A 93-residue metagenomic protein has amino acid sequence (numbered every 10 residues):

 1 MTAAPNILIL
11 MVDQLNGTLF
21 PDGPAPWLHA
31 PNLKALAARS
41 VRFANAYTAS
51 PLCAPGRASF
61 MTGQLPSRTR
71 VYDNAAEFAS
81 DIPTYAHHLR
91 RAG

Functional and structural regions predicted by a protein language model:
M1-G93: Formylglycine-dependent sulfatase
